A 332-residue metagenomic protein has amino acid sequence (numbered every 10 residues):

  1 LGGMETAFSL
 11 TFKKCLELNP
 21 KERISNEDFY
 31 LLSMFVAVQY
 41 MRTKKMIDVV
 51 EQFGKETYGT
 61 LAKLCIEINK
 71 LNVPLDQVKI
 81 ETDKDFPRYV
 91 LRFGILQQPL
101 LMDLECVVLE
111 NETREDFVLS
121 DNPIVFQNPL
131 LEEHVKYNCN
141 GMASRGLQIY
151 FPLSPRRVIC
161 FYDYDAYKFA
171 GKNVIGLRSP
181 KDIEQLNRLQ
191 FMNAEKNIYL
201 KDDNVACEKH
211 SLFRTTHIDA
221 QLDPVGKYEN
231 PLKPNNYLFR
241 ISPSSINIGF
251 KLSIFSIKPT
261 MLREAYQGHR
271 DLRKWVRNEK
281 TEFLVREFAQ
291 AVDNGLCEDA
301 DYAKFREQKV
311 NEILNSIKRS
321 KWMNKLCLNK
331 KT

Functional and structural regions predicted by a protein language model:
L1-T332: Alpha-helical structural context detector biased toward long hydrophobic helices
